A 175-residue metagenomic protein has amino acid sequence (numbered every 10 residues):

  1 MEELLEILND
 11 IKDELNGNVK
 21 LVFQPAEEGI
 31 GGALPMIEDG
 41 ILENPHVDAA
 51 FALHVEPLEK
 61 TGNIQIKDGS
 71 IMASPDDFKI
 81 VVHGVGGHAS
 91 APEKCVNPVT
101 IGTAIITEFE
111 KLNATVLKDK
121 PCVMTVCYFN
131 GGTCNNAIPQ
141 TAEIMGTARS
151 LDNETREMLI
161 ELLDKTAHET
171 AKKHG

Functional and structural regions predicted by a protein language model:
E2-L4, L8, D13-P139: Histidine/acidic-residue-rich, glycine-tolerant segments that coordinate divalent metal ions
N97-T100, M158, L162: A general alpha-helical scaffold signature found inside nucleotide-binding enzyme cores
C127-N130, L159-D164: A general structural motif
N135-E161: A conserved active-site cap/scaffold subdomain adjacent to cofactor or substrate pockets
Q140, H174-G175: Flexible hinge/switch segments at interdomain interfaces of large molecular machines
D164-H174: A common structural junction motif
